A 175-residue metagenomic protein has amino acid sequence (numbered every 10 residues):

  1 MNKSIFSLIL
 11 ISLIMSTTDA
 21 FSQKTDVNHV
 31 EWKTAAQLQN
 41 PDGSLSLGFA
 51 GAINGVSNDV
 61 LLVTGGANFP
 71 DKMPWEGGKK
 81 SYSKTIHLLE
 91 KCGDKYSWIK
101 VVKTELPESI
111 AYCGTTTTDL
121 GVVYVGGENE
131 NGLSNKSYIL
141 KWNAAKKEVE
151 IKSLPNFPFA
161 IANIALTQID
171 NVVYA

Functional and structural regions predicted by a protein language model:
M1-S7: Bacterial N-terminal signal peptides that target proteins for export
S7-S16: Bacterial N-terminal signal peptides
T18-S22: Sec/Tat signal peptide C-region and signal peptidase I cleavage site
Q23-A175: Kelch-like beta-propeller repeat domains
